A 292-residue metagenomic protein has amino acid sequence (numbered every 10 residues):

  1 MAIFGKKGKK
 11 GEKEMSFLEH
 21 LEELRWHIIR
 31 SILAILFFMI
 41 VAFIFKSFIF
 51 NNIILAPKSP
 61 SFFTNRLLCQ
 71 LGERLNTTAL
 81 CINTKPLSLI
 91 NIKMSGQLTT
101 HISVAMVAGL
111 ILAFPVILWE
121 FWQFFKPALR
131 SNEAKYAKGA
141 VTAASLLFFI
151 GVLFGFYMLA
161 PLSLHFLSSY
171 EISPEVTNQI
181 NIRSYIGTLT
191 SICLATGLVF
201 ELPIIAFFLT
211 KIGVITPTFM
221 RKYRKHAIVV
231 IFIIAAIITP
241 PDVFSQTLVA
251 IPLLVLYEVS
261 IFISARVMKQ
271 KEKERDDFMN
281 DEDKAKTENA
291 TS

Functional and structural regions predicted by a protein language model:
M1-S292: Membrane topogenic/interface segments and analogous intrinsically disordered interaction regions
